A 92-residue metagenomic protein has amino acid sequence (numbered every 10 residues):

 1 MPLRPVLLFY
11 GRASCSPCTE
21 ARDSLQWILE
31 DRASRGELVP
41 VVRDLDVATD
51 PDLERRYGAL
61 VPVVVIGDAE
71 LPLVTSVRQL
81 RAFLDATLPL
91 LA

Functional and structural regions predicted by a protein language model:
M1-D31: Local sequence-structure signature of Cys/Sec-based thiol-disulfide redox active-site neighborhoods
A13, L45, D68: Conserved short-loop catalytic and cofactor-binding motifs
P17, A21-L25, L53, S76 (+1 more regions): Amphipathic alpha-helical interface surfaces
L29-E37, L91: Alpha-helix termini
E37-P51: Thiol-based oxidoreductase modules, predominantly thioredoxin-like and allied folds used for disulfide exchange
E54-V64: Structural micro-motif
I66-A92: Non-catalytic, surface beta->alpha helical segment in thiol-disulfide oxidoreductase systems
